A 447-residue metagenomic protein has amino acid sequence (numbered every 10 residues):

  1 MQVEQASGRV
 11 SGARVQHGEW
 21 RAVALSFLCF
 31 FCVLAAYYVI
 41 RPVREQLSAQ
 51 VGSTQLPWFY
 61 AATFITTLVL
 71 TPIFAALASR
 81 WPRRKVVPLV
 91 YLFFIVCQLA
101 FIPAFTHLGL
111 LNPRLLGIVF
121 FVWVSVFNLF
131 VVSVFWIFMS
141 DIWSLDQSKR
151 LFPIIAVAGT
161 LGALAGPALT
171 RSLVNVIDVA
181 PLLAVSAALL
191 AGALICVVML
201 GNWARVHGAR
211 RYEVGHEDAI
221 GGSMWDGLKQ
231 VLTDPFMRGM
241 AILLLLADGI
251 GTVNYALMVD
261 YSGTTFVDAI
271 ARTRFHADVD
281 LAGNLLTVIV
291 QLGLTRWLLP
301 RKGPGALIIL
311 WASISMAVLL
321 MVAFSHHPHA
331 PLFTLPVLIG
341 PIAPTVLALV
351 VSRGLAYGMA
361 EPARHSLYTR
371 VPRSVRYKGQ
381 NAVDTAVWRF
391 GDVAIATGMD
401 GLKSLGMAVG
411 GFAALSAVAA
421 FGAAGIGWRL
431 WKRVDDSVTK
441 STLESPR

Functional and structural regions predicted by a protein language model:
V3-I220, M224-R447: Membrane-embedded alpha-helical bundles of multi-pass transporters/translocases, especially carrier/permease families
